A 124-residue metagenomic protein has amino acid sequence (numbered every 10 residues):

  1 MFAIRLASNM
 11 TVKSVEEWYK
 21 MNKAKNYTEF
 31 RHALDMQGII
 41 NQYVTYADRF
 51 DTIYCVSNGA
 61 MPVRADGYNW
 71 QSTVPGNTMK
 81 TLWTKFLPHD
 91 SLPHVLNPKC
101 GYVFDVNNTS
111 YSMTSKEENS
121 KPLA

Functional and structural regions predicted by a protein language model:
M1-A124: Accessory structured domains or lobes within enzymes
